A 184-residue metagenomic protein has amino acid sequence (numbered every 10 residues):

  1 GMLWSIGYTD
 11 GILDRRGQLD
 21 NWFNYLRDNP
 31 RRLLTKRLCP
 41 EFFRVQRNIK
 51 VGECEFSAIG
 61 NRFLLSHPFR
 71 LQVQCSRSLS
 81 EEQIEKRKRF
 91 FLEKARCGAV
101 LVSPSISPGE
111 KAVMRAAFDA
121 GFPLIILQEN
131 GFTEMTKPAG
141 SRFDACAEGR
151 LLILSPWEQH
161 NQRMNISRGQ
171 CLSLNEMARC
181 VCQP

Functional and structural regions predicted by a protein language model:
G1-K50: Short catalytic/metal-binding and nucleic-acid-binding patches
V45-P184: Glycine-biased, small-residue-rich flexible motifs in mid-sequence functional cores and linkers
